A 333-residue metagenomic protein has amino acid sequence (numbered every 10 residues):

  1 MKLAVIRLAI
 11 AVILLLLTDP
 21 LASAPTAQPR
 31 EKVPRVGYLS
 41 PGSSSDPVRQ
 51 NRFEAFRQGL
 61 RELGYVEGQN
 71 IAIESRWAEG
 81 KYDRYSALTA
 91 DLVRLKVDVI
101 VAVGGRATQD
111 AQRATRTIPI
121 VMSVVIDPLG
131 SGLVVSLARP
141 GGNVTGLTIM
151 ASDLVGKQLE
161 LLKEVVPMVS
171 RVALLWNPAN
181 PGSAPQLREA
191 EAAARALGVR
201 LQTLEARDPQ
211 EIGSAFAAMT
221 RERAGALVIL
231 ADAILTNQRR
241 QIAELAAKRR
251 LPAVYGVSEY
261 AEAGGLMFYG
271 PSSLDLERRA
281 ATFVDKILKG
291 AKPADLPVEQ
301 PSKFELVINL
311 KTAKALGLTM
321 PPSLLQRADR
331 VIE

Functional and structural regions predicted by a protein language model:
M1-E333: Short hydrophobic alpha-helices and adjacent helix-cap/hinge residues
